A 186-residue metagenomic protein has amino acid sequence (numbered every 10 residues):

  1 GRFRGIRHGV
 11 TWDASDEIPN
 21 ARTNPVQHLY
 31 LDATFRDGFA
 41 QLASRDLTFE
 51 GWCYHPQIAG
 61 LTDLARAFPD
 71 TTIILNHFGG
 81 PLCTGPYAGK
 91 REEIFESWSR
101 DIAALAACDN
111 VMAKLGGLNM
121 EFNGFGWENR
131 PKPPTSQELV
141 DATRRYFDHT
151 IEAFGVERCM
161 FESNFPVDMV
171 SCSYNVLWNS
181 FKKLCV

Functional and structural regions predicted by a protein language model:
G1-Q57, D63-R66, G79, K90-I94 (+1 more regions): Active-site gating/metal-coordination segments in enzymes
R2-H28, T71-T72, G79-G85, D109 (+2 more regions): Active-site gating loops and adjacent loop-to-helix segments of metal-dependent hydrolytic enzymes
R4-H8, F49-G51, I73-N76, V111-L115 (+1 more regions): Hydrophobic faces of well-ordered beta-strands that scaffold small-molecule active sites in alpha/beta enzyme cores
R45, F68-P69, C108-D109: Helix C-cap/helix->beta junction micro-motif
L82-V186: H/E-rich (His + Asp/Glu) clusters that bind or coordinate divalent metals
